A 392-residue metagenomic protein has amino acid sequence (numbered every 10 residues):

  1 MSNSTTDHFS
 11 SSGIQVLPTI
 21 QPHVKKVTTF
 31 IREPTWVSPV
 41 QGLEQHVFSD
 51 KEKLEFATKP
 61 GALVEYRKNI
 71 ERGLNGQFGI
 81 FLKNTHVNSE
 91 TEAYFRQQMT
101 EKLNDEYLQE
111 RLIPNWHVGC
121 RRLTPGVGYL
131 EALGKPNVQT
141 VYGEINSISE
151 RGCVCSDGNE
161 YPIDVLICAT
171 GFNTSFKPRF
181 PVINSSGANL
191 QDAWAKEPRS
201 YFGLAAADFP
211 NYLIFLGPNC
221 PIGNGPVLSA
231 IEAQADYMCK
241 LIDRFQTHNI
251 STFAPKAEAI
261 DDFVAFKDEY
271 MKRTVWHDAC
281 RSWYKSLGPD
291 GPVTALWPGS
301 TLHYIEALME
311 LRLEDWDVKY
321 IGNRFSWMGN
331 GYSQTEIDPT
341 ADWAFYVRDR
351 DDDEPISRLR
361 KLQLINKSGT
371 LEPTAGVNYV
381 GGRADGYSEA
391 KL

Functional and structural regions predicted by a protein language model:
M1, Q15-V16, C168-S185: Flavin (primarily FAD) binding-site architecture
M1-Q97, E101, V138-Q139, Y161 (+3 more regions): Rossmann-like dinucleotide-binding core of oxidoreductases
W36-P39, V87, T91, S200 (+1 more regions): C-terminal, flexible cofactor-proximal segment of oxidoreductases
P125-L130, I183-L213, K272-V275: FAD-binding beta-loop-beta segment adjacent to the flavin cofactor pocket
P136-S156: A conserved short coil-to-beta-strand element within the FAD-binding core of flavoproteins
S156-V165: Core beta-strand elements of the Rossmann-like FAD/NAD(P) dinucleotide-binding domain in flavoenzyme oxidoreductases
D157, T170-G171, L216: Glycine-rich, N-terminal phosphate-binding loop of Rossmann-like dinucleotide-binding domains
